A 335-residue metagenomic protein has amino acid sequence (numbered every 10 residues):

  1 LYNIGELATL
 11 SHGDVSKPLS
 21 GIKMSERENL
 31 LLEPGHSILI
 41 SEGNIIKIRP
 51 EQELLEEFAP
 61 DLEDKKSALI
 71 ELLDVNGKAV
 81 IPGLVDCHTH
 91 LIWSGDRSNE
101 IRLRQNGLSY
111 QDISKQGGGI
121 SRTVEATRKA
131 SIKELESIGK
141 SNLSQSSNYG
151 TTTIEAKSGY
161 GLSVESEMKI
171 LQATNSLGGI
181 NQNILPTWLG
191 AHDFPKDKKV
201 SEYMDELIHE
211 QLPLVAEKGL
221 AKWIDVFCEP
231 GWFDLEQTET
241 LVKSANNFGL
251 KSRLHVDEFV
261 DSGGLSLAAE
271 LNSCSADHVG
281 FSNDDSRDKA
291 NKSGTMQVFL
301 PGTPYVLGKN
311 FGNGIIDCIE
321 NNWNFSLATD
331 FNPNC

Functional and structural regions predicted by a protein language model:
L1-D61: N-terminal metal-binding scaffold of metallo-dependent hydrolase/deaminase domains
I4, I38, G43, G77 (+9 more regions): Divalent metal-coordination and catalytic microenvironments
E6, T89-L91, Y160, C228 (+4 more regions): Short, glycine/acidic-enriched loop or turn micro-motifs at the edges of active sites
K66, I70-I138: Metal-associated gating/positioning segment near the N- to mid-region
P82-L84, T153, K251, S326: Hydrophobic "anchor" residues on beta-strands that sit immediately upstream of conserved functional sites
G118-G139, S144, T152-S262: Metal-coordinating catalytic core of metallo-dependent amide/deamination hydrolases
S146, V215, L241, A245 (+3 more regions): Generic structural signal for hydrophobic
K251, D261-C335: Active-site-adjacent C-terminal substructures of enzyme catalytic domains
